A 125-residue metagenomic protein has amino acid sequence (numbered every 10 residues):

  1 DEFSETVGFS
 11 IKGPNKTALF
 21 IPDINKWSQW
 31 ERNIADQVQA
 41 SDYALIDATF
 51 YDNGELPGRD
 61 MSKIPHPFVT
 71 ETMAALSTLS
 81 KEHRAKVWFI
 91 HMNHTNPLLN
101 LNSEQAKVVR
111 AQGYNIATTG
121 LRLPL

Functional and structural regions predicted by a protein language model:
D1-S4: A short catalytic or substrate-binding loop motif that flags glycine-/basic-rich loops and adjacent residues that bind
T6, N15-T17, I24-L121: Cap/insert and terminal regions of metallo-dependent hydrolase folds
L123-L125: Generic detection of short hydrophobic beta-strand segments and adjacent strand-loop junctions
